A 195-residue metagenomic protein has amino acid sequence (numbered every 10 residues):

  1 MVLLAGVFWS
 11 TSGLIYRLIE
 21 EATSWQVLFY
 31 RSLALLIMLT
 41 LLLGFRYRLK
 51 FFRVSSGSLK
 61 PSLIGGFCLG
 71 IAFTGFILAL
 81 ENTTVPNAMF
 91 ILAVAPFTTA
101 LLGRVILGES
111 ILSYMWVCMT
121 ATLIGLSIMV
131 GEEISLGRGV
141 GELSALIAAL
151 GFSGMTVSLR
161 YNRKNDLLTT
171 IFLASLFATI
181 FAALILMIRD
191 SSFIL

Functional and structural regions predicted by a protein language model:
M1-A5, F51-G75, G139-A148, F193-L195: Loop-to-transmembrane-helix transition segments
M1-Q26, F67, I134-Y161, I180-L184: Glycine-/small-residue-enriched transmembrane alpha-helix faces in small-molecule transporters and effluxers
L4, Y30-A34, I64-F67, V94 (+4 more regions): Hydrophobic residues within alpha-helical transmembrane segments of multi-pass solute transporters/permease subunits
S10, L14, T40, G66 (+5 more regions): Hydrophobic/small/kink-forming positions within alpha-helical transmembrane segments of polytopic membrane proteins
L14-S24, L49-F52, E81, S127-V140 (+1 more regions): Membrane-interface helix termini and inter-helical loops of multi-pass transporters
Q26-I37, I77-G108, A148: Specific alpha-helical transmembrane segments that line the substrate/conduction pathway and gating interfaces
L39, L43, L69, I111-G131 (+2 more regions): Hydrophobic transmembrane alpha-helices of multi-pass small-molecule transport proteins
M89-L92, V105-I128, S135-E142: Loop-to-transmembrane alpha-helix entry segments
